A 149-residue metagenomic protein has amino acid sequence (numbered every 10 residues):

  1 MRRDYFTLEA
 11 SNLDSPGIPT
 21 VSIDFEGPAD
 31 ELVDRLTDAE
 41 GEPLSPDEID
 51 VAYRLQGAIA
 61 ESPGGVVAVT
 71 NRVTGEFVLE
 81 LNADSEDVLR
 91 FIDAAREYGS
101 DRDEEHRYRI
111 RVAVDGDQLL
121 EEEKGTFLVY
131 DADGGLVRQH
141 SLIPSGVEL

Functional and structural regions predicted by a protein language model:
M1-L149: Acidic, polar-rich N-terminal leader regions of halophilic archaeal proteins
